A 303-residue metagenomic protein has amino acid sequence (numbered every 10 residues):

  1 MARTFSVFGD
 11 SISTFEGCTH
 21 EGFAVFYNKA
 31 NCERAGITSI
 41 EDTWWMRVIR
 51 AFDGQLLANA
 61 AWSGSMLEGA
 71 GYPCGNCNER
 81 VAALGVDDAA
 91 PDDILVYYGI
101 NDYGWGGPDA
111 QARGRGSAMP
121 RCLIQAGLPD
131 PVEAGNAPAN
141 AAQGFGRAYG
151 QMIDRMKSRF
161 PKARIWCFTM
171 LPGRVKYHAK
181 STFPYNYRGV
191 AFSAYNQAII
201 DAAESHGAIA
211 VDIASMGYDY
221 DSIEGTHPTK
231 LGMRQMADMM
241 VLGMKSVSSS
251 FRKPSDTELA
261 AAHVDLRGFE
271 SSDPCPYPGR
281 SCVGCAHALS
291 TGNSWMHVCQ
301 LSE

Functional and structural regions predicted by a protein language model:
F5-F8, S13, L56-A61, D92-Y98 (+2 more regions): Structural recognition of the beta-strand scaffold that forms the well-ordered cores of secreted hydrolase catalytic
F15-Q143, R147: Conserved SGNH/GDSL esterase-like catalytic core that processes O-acyl groups on lipids and polysaccharides
W44-Q55, A148-C167, Y195-V211: A structural motif corresponding to the C-terminal end of an alpha-helix and its immediate exit/capping segment
F52, I223-E270: Histidine-centered active-site loop/cap adjacent to the catalytic His in serine esterases/O-acetyl transfer systems
E79-A83, D87-G116, N196-P228, M233 (+1 more regions): N-terminal hydrophobic signal/anchor transmembrane helix of membrane proteins
G135, A139-G150, G189-S193, Q197 (+2 more regions): Non-membrane alpha-helical structural segments and their capping/turn regions in soluble enzymes
G144, R155, M170-I213, M239: Substrate-gating cap/lid alpha-helix
G268-E303: Cysteine-centered metal-binding/redox modules
